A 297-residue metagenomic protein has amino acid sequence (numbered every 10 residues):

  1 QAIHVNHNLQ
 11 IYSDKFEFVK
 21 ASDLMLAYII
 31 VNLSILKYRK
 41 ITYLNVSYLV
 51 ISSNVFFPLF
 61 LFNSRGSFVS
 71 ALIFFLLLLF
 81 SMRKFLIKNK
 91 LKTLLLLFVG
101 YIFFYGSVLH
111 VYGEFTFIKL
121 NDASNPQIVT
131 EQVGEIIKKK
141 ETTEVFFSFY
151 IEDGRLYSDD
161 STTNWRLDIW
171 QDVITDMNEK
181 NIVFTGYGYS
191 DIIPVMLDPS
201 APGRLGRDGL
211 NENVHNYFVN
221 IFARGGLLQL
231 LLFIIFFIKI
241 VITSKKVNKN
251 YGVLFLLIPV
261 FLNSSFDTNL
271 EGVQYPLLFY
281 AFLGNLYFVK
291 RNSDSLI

Functional and structural regions predicted by a protein language model:
Q1-H4, F16-F85: Alpha-helical transmembrane segments of multi-pass inner-membrane proteins
Q10-Y28, V214-Y217, F222-L228, L270-Y275: Membrane-interface micro-motifs in multi-pass membrane enzymes
L26-K40, L76, L228-K246, F282-L283: Hydrophobic, aromatic-rich transmembrane alpha-helices and their immediate juxtamembrane boundary segments
L36-V46, F80-L91, K245-N248, Y287-I297: Membrane-interface junctions at the ends of membrane-embedded or membrane-associated helices
L61, R83-Y157, Q171, T175-E179 (+1 more regions): A membrane-periplasm/extracellular boundary helix in multi-pass inner-membrane enzymes that assemble envelope glycans
R83, N89-L91, L197-G203, R224-I258: Hydrophobic transmembrane alpha-helices and their immediate junctions
R155-G225: Long extracytoplasmic/lumenal interhelical loops at the membrane interface of multi-pass membrane proteins
F236, V253-S265, N269-I297: Transmembrane alpha-helices of multi-pass inner-membrane enzymes
